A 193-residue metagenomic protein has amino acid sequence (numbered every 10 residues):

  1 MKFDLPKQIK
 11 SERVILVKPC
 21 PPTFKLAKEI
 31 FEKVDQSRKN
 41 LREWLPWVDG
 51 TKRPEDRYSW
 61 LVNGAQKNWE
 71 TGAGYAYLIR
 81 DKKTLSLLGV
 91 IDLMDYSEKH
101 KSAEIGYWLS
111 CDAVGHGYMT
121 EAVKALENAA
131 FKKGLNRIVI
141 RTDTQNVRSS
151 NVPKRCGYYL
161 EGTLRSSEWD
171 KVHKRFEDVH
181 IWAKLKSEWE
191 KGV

Functional and structural regions predicted by a protein language model:
M1-E29, K33-N40, A76-V193: Acyl-donor (CoA/ACP) binding surface of acyl/acetyltransferases
K33, R53-R57, T71: Generic, well-ordered alpha-helical segments
K39-N63: Conserved GNAT-fold acetyl-CoA-binding loop/helix
P46, R57, A73-G74, W169: Sparse recognition of residues in long alpha-helices and their boundaries
G50-T51, V62-Y77: A short helix-loop-beta-strand connector motif used in the catalytic cores of GNAT acetyltransferases and, in some
